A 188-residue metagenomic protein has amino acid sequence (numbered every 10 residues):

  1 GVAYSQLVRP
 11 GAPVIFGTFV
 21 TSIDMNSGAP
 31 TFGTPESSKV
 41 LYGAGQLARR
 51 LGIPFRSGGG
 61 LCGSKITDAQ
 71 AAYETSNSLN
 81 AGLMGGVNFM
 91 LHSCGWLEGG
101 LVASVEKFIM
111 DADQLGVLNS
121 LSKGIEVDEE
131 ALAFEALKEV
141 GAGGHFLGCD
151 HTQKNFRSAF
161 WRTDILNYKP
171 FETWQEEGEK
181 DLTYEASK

Functional and structural regions predicted by a protein language model:
G1-D111: Glycine-rich anion/phosphate-binding loop at the beta-strand->alpha-helix junction
E106-K188: Catalytic-core signal marking the mid-to-C-terminal active-site face
